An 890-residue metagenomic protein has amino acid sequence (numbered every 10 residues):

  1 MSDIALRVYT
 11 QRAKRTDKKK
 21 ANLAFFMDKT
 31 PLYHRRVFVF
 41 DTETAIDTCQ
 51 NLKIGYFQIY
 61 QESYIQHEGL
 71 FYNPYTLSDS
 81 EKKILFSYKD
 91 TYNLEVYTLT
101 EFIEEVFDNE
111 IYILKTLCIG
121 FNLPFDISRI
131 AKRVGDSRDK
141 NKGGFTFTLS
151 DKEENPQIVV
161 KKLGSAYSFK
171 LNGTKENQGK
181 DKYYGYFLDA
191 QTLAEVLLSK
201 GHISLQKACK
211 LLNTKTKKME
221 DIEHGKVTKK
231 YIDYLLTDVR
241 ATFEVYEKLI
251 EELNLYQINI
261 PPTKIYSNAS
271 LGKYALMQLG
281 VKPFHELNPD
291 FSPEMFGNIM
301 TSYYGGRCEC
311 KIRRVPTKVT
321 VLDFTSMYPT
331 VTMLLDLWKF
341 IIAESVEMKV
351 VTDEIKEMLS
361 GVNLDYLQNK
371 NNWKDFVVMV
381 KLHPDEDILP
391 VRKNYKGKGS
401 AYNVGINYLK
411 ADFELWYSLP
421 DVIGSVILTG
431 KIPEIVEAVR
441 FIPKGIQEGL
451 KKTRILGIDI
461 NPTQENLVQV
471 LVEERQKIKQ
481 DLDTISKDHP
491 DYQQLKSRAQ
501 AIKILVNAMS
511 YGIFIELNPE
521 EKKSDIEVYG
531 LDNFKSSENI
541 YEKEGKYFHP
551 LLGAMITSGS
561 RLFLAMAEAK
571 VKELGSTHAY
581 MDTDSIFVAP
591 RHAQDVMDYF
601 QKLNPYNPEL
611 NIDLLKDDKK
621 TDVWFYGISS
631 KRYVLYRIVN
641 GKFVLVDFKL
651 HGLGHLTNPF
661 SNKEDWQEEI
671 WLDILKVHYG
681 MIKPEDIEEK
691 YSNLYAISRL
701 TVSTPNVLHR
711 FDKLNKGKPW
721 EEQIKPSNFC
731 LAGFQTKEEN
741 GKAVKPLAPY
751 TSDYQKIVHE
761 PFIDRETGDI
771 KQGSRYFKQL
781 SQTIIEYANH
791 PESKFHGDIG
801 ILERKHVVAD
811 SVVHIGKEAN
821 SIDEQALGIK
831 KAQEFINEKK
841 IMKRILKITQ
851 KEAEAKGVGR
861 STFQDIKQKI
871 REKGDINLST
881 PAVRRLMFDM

Functional and structural regions predicted by a protein language model:
M1-D90, V96-Y112, I250-L253, A269-Y304 (+5 more regions): DnaQ-like (DEDDh/DEDDy) 3′-5′ exonuclease domain used for proofreading and 3′-end trimming on nucleic acids
M1-K19, G225-L364, N369-F376, V391 (+3 more regions): Common nucleic-acid-contacting/processivity interface regions adjacent to the catalytic cores of nucleic-acid enzymes
H67-K207, P384: Conserved DEDDh/DEDDy metal-dependent 3′-5′ exonuclease domain
C118-P124, Y183-F187, Q191-Y274, D584: Acidic, Mg2+-coordinating catalytic module of metal-dependent nucleases/exonucleases that use a two-metal-ion mechanism
K398-G405, L428, V439-F441, Y529 (+3 more regions): C-terminal, non-catalytic extensions of nucleic-acid polymerases
T849-K856: Short alpha-helical "recognition helix" segments of helix-turn-helix
G859-T862, S879: Short coil turns linking two alpha-helices in DNA-binding domains
G874-D889: Short Lys/Arg-enriched helix C-cap and helix-to-coil transition segments that create basic nucleic-acid-contact patches
